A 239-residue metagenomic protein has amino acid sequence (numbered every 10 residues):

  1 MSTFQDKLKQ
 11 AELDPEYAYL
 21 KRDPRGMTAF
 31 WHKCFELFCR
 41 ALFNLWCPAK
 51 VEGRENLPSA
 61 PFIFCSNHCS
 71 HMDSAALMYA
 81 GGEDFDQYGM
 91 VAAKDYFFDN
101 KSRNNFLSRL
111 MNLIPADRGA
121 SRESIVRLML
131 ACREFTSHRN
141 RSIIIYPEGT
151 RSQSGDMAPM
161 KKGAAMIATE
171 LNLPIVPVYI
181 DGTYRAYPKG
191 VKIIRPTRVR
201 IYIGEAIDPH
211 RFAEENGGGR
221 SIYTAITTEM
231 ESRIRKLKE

Functional and structural regions predicted by a protein language model:
M1-D23, M27, W31, I125-E239: Non-catalytic C-terminal accessory region of glycerolipid acyltransferases and related lyso-lipid remodeling enzymes
D23-W46, D99-N112, V126, K192-R198: Alpha-helical membrane-targeting segments
H32, C39-H68: Helix-to-loop junction immediately C-terminal to a conserved catalytic motif
A41, R54-E55, A80-G82, N105-L107 (+2 more regions): Short secondary-structure boundary/capping segments
W46-K50, A120, S124-L130: Glycine-rich, highly charged phosphate/nucleotide-binding loops
A49-V51, L113, I201: Generic structural signal for residues in well-ordered beta-strands
E55, K94, D117, Y179 (+1 more regions): Residues at the C-termini of beta-strands that transition into short coil/loop
P58-A120: Catalytic core of membrane glycerolipid acyltransferases/transacylases, capturing the structured, soluble-facing
